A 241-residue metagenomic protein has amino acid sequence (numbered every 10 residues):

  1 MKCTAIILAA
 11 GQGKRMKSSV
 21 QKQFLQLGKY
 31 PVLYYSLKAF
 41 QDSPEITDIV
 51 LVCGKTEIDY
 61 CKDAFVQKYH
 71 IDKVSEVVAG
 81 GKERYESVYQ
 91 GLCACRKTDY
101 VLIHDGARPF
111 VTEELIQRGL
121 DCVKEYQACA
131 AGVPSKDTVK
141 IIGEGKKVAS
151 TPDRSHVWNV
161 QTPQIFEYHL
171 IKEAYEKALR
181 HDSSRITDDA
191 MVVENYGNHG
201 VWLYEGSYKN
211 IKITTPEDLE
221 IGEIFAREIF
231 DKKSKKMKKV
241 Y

Functional and structural regions predicted by a protein language model:
M1-I58: N-terminal glycine-rich phosphate-binding loop and ensuing alpha1 helix
M16, C61-F65, G119, I171 (+1 more regions): Hydrophobic packing residues within well-ordered alpha-helices of enzyme cores
L27, K140-G143, Y204, I213-T214: Short beta-strand-to-turn element immediately C-terminal to the catalytic PLP-Schiff-base lysine in fold type I
Y34-T98, L179-H181: Conserved N-terminal catalytic core of the sugar/cofactor nucleotidyltransferase
T47-I49, Q127-A128, G200: Residues at the starts of beta-strands that form the adenosine-phosphate
E76, K82-E144, Q161, F166 (+1 more regions): Conserved beta-loop-beta/alpha segment of the NTase-like Rossmann-fold superfamily that binds/positions NTPs
A149-N159: A short, charged helix-loop
W158-Y241: Conserved alpha/beta core of the MobA/IspD/sugar-nucleotide pyrophosphorylase nucleotidyltransferase superfamily
